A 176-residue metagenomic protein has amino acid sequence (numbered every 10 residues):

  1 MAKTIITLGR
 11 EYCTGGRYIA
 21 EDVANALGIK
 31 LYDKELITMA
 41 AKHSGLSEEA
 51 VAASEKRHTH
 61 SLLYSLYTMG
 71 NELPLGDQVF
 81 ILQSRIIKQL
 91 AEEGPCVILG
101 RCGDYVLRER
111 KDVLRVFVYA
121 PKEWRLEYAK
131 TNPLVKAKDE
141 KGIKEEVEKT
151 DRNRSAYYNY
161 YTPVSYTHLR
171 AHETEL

Functional and structural regions predicted by a protein language model:
K3-I5: Pre-Walker A (Motif I) flank of P-loop NTPase domains
L8-I19: Glycine-rich phosphate-binding P-loop
E21-L27: A conserved segment at the C-terminal end of the G1
L31-A41: Short beta-strand-centered segment that lines the nucleotide-binding/catalytic pocket of NTP-utilizing
A41-P95: ATP-dependent small-molecule kinase phosphotransfer cores that center on conserved nucleotide phosphate-binding segments
E109-K130: Conserved phosphate-donor/acceptor-positioning beta-strand/loop module used by diverse small-molecule
K138-N159: Non-catalytic RNA-recognition surface used by pseudouridine synthases
T167-T174: Conserved small/polar residues in nucleotide/adenosyl-binding loops
